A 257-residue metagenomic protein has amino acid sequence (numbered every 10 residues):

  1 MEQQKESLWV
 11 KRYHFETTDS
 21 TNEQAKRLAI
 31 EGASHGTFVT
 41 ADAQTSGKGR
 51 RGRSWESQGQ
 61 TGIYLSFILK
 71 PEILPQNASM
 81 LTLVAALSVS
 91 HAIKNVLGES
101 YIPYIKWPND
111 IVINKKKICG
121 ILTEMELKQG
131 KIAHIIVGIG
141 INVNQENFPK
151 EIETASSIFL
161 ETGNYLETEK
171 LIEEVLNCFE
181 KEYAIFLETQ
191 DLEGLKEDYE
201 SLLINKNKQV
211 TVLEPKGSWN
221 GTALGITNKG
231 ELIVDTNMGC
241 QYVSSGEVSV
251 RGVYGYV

Functional and structural regions predicted by a protein language model:
M1-G98, I102, C119, L166 (+1 more regions): N-terminal lobe of the biotin/lipoate ligase/transferase fold
P75-I102, I113-V257: Long, positively charged amphipathic alpha-helical accessory segments at protein N-termini or as interdomain linkers
